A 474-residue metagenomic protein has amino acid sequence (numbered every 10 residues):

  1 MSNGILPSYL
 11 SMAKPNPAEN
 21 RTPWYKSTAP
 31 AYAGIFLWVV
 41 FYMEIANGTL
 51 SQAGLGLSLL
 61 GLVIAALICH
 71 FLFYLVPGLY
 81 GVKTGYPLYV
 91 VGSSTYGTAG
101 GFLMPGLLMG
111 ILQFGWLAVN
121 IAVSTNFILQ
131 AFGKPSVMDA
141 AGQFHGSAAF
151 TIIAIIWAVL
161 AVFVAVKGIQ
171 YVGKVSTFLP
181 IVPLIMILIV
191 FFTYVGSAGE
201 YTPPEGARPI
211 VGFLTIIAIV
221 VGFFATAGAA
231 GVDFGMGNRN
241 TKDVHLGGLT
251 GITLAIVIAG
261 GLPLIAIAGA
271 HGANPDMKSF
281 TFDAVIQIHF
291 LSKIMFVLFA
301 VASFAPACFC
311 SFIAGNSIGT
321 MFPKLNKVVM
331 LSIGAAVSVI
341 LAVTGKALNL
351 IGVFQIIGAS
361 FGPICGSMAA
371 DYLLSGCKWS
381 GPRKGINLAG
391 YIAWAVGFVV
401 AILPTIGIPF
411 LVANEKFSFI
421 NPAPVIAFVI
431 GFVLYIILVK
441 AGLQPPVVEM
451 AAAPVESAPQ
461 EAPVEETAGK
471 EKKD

Functional and structural regions predicted by a protein language model:
M1-L60, L67-H70, I210-I217, M236-T241 (+1 more regions): Membrane-interface "cap" regions at the ends of multi-pass membrane proteins
S2, T22-Y42, F191-S197, E205-A268 (+2 more regions): Hydrophobic, membrane-embedded alpha-helices of multi-pass small-molecule transporters
M12, N20, S367-V455: C-terminal membrane-solvent junction of multi-pass transporters and transport-like membrane proteins
A33-W38, I64-F73, L108-N120, V182-Y194 (+3 more regions): Selective recognition of specific alpha-helical transmembrane segments in multi-pass small-molecule
I35, G106, G133-V166, I181-F191 (+6 more regions): Transmembrane alpha-helical segments of multi-pass small-molecule transport proteins
A46-Q52, P77-L79, T95, L103 (+8 more regions): Membrane-water interface regions at transmembrane-helix termini and the short interhelical loops of multi-pass membrane
N47-G78, F102-L107, I252-V257, I426: Extracellular loop-to-transmembrane helix junctions
L62-Y96, P105-I121, K440-V447: Juxtamembrane transmembrane-helix boundary signature
